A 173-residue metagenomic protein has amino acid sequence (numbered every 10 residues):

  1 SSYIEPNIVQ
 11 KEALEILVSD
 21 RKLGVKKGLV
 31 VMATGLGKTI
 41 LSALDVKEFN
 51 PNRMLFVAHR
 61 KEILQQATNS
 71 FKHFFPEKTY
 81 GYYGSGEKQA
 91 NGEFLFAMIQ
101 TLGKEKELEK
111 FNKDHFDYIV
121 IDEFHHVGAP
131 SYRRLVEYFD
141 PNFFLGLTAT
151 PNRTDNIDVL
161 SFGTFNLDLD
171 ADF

Functional and structural regions predicted by a protein language model:
S1-V31: Conserved pre-motif I regulatory segment
L17, L41, D45-F49, A67 (+1 more regions): Hydrophobic residues on the short alpha-helix immediately C-terminal to a glycine-rich phosphate/catalytic loop
K22-V46: Walker A/P-loop
M54, K61-G86: Conserved helix-turn-beta segment of the N-terminal RecA-like "Helicase ATP-binding" lobe in SF1/SF2 helicases
R60, A97-T101, L147-P151: A short beta-strand-to-loop transition that corresponds to the Sensor-1 phosphate-sensing loop of AAA+ P-loop ATPases
L64, L102-G103, I121-G128, R153-T154: Catalytic P-loop NTPase motifs of RecA-like helicase/translocase cores
S85-Y118, A129-R134: Conserved helix/coil segment N-terminal to the catalytic DExD/H
H125-F173: Post-DEXD/H (motif II) to motif III coupling segment of the RecA-like Helicase ATP-binding lobe
